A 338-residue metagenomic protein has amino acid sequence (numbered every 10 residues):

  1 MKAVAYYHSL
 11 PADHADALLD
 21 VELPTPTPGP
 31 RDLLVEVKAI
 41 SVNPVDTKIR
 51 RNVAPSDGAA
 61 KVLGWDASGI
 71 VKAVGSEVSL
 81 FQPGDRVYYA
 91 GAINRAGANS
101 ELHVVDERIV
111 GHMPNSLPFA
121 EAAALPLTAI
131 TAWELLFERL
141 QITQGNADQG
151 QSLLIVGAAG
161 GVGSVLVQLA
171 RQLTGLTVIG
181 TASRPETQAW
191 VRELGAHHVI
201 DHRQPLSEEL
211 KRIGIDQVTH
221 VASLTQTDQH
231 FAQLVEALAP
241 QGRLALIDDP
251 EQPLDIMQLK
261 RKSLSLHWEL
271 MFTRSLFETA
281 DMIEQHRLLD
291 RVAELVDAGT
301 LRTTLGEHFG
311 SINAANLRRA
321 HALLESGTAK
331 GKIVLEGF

Functional and structural regions predicted by a protein language model:
P24-S41, R51-N94: Glycine-rich beta-strand-centered segment in the early N-terminal region that forms part of a ligand/cofactor-binding
S76-E77, G180-W190, D228-Q229, Q252: Short glycine/proline-centered loop/turn elements that form peptide/ligand docking sites
D85-R86, L102, S152, R243: Residue-level marker of beta-strand positions
N94-E107: A structural motif shared across PLP-dependent enzymes of the aminotransferase-like
L125-Q204: Mid-domain Rossmann-like dinucleotide-binding core that forms the NAD(H)/NADP(H) cofactor-binding site
Q144-N146, V199-E269: Glycine-rich cofactor phosphate-binding loops and adjacent beta1-alpha1 units of small-molecule cofactor enzyme domains
Q258-H308: C-terminal substrate-binding/catalytic core of Rossmann-like NAD(P)-dependent dehydrogenases/reductases
E294-E307, R318-F338: C-terminal capping/lid region of NAD(P)-dependent oxidoreductase domains
